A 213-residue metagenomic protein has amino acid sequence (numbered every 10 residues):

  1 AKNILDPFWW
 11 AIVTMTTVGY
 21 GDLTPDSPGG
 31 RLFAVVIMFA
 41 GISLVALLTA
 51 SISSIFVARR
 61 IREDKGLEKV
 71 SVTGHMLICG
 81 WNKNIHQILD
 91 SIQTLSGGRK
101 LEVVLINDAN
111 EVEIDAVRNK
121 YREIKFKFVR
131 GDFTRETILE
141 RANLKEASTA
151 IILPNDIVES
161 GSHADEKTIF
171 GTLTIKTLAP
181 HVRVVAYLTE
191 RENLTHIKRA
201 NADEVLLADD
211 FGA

Functional and structural regions predicted by a protein language model:
K2-A46: Pore-loop/selectivity-filter region of tetrameric P-loop cation channels
T24-P25, G29-A34, V45-A213: Cytosolic regulatory regions of ion transport systems
